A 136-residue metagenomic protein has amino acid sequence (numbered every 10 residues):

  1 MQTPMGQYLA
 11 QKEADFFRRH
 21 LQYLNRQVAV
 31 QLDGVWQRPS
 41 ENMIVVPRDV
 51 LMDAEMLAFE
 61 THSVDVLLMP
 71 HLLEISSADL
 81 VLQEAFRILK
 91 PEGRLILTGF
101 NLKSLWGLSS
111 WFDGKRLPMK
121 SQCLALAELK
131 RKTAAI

Functional and structural regions predicted by a protein language model:
M1-L21: Class I SAM-dependent methyltransferase Rossmann-like catalytic core, especially the SAM/SAH-binding loop
D15, R19-L57: Class I SAM-dependent methyltransferase SAM/SAH-binding core
E55-L67: A short acidic, Gly/Pro-enriched loop at the edge of an enzyme's catalytic core that lines a small-molecule cofactor
D65-D79: A short SAM/SAH-binding and catalytic strip from SAM-dependent methyltransferases
D79-R94: A short glycine-rich, Lys/Arg-flanked "PGG" loop and its adjoining helix->strand segment in the class I
R94-S121: Conserved class I S-adenosyl-L-methionine
K120-I136: Short alpha-helix
